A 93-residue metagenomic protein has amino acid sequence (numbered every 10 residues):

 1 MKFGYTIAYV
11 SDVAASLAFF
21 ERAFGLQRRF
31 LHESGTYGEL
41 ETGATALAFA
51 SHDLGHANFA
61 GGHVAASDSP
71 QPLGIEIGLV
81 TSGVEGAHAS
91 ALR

Functional and structural regions predicted by a protein language model:
M1-Y5, Q27-V80, G86-R93: Vicinal oxygen chelate
S16-E21, A91: Conserved active-site tyrosine of GNAT-family acetyltransferases
